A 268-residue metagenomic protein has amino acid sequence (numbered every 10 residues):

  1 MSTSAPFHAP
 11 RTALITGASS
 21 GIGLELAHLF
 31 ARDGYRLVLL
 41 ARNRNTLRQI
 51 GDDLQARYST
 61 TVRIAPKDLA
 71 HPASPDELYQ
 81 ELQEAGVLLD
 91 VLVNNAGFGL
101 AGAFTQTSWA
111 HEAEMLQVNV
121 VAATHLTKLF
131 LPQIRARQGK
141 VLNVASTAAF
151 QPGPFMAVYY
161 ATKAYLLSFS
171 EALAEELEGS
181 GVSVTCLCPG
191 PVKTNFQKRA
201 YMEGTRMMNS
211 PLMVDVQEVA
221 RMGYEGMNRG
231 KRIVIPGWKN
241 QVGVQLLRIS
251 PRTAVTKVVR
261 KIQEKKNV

Functional and structural regions predicted by a protein language model:
S19-G21: Conserved glycine-rich cofactor-binding loop
D33-I50: Conserved glycine-rich Rossmann-like NAD(P)H-binding loop of the short-chain dehydrogenase/reductase
N95-L100: Conserved NAD(P)H cofactor-binding loop of Rossmann-fold oxidoreductase domains
A103-L116: Substrate-binding pocket helix/loop in short-chain dehydrogenase/reductase
T127, T162: Active-site helix of classical SDR
S146: Residue(s) in the substrate-gating loop at a strand-loop-helix junction that position the organic substrate next
S168, E176-K239, T253: SDR active-site lid
